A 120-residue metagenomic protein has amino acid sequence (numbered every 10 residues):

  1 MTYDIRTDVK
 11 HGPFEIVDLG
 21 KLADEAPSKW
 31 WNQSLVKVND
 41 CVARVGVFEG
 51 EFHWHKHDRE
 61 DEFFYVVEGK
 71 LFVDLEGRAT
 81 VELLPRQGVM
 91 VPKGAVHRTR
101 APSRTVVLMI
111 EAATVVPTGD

Functional and structural regions predicted by a protein language model:
M1-R44: A short, N-terminal "cap"/entry segment at the start of jelly-roll beta-barrel domains of the cupin/DSBH fold
S28-K29, V42-D58: Conserved short histidine dyad/triad with adjacent acidic residue
N39, V67-E68, L84-P85, S103 (+1 more regions): A cytosolic small-molecule/anion-sensing beta-strand core signal
C41-V42, L71, A79, A95: Short acidic/polar mixed-charge low-complexity motifs
A43, F52-W54, G69-D74, G88-V89 (+1 more regions): Short beta-strand segments in beta-sandwich/barrel cores
V47-F48, H57-D74, I110: Short, conserved beta-strand element in jelly-roll/cupin
G77-K93: Short acidic-glycine-tyrosine-enriched beta hairpin
K93-D120: Ligand-binding loop in jelly-roll beta-barrel domains
